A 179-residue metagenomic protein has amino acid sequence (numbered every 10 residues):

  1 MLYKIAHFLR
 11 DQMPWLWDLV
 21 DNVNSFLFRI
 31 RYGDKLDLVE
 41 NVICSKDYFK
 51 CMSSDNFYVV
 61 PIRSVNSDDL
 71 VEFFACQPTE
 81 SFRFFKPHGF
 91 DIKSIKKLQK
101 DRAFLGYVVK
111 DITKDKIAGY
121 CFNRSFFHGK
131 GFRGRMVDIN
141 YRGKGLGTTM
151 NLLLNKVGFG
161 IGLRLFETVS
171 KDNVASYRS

Functional and structural regions predicted by a protein language model:
M1-S53, Y177: Acyl-donor-binding surface of acyltransferase catalytic domains
N56-E72: A short beta-loop-alpha structural element at the N-terminal edge of CoA-dependent acyl/N-acetyltransferase catalytic
V65, H128, V174-A175: Short alpha-helical
C76, E80-K130, D138: Acetyl-CoA-dependent GNAT
K110, G134-K144, V169-D172: A short, internal acetyl-CoA/4′-phosphopantetheine-binding micro-motif in the GNAT/acyltransferase core
Y141, G145-L153: Conserved acetyl-CoA pyrophosphate-binding loop and the N-cap/start of the following alpha-helix in GNAT-like
T148, K171-S179: Conserved active-site alpha-helix within GNAT-family acetyltransferase domains
G158-S170: Conserved GNAT acetyl-CoA-binding A-motif
